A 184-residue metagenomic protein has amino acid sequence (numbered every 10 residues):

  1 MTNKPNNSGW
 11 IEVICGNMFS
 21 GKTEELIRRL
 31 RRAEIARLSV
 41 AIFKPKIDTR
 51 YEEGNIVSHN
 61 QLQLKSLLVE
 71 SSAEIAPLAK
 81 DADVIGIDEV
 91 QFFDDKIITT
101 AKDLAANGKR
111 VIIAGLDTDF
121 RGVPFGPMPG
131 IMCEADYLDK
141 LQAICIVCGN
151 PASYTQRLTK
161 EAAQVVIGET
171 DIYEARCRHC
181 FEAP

Functional and structural regions predicted by a protein language model:
T2-A79, D119-G130, K140-A143, I167-P184: Conserved P-loop
R29, T99-N107, P127-E134: Catalytic-core regions built around general acid/base machinery
S39, R110, Y137: Residues at the starts of beta-strands that form the adenosine-phosphate
A79-F93: Conserved P-loop NTPase "ATPase switch" module shared by AAA+ and STAND
D83, A135-D136: Conserved acidic residues
G86, R110-D117: Structural recognition of the conserved hydrophobic beta-strand(s) that form the central parallel beta-sheet of P-loop
V90-L104, T118-F125: Conserved ATPase-coupling elements of RecA-like P-loop NTPase cores
I144-V166: Short recognition patches in nucleic-acid-associated and regulatory proteins
